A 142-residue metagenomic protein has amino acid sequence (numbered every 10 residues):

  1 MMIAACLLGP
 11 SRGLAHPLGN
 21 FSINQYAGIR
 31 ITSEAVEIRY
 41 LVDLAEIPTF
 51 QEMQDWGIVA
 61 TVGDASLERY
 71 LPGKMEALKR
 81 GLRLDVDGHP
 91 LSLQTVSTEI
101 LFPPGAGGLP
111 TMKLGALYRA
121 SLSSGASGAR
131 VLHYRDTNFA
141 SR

Functional and structural regions predicted by a protein language model:
M1-G9: Bacterial N-terminal signal peptides
L14-R142: N-terminal soluble domains immediately following signal/targeting peptides that reside in extracytoplasmic
